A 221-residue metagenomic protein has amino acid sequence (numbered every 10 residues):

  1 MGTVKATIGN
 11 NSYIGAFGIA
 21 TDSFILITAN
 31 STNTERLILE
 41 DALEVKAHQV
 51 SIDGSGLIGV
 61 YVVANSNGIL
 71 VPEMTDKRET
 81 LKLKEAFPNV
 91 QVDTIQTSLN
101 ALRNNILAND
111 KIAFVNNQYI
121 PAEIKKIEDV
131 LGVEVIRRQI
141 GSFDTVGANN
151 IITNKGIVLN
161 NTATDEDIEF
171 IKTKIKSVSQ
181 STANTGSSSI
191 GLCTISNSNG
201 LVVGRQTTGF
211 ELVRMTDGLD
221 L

Functional and structural regions predicted by a protein language model:
M1-L221: The feature marks the mature, well-folded catalytic cores of soluble enzymes
